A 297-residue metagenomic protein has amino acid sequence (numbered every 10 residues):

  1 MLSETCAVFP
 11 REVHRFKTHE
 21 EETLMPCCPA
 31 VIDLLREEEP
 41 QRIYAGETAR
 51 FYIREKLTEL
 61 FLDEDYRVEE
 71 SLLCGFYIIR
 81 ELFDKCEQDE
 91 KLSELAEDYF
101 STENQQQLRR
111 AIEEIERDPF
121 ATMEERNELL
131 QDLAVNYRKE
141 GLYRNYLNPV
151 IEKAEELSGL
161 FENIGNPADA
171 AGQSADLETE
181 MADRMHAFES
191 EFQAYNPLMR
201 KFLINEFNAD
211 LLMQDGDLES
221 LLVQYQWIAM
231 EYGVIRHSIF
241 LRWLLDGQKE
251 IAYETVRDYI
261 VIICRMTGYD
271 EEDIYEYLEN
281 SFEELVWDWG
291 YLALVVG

Functional and structural regions predicted by a protein language model:
M1-E90: Internal, well-ordered alpha/beta segment that forms a basic, Gly-enriched binding/recognition surface
V68, L72-G297: Hydrophobic, aromatic-lined core segments that form the binding pocket/scaffold for planar heteroaromatic ligands
